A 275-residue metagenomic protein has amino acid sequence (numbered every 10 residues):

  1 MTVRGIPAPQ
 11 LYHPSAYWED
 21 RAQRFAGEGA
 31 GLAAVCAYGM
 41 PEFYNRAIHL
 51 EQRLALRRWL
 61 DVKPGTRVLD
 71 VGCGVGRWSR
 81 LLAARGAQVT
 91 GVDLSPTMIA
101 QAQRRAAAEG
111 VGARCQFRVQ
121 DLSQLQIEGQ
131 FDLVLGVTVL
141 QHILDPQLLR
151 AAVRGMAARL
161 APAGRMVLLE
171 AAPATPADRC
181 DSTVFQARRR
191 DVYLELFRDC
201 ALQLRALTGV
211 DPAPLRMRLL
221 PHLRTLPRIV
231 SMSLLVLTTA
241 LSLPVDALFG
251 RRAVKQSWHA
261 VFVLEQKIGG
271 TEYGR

Functional and structural regions predicted by a protein language model:
T2-V62: Conserved class I S-adenosyl-L-methionine
G65-G72: Conserved class I S-adenosyl-L-methionine
V75-L81, R85-S123: Class I SAM-dependent methyltransferase SAM/SAH-binding core
L135: A conserved beta-strand element that flanks and buttresses the S-adenosyl-L-methionine
I143, P176-V192: Acceptor-substrate binding/catalytic loop of class I
R150-P162: A short glycine-rich, Lys/Arg-flanked "PGG" loop and its adjoining helix->strand segment in the class I
A163-E170: Conserved beta-strand signature within the Rossmann-like core of class I S-adenosyl-L-methionine
D211-G274: A C-terminal cap/extension of S-adenosyl-L-methionine-dependent methyltransferases that defines the acceptor-substrate
